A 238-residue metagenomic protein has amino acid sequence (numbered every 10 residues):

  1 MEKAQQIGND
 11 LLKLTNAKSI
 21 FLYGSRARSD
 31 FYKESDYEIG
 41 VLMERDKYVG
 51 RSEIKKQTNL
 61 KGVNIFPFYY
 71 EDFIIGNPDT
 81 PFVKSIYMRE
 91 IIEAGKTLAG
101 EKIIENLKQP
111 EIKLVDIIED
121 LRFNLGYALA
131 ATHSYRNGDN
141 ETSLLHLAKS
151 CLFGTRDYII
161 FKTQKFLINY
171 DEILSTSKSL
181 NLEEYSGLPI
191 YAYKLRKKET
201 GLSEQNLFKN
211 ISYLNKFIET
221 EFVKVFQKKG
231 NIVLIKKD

Functional and structural regions predicted by a protein language model:
M1-L12, A27-K33, R45-D238: Catalytic core of pol beta-like nucleotidyltransferases
A17-R26: Short gly/ser-rich loop at a beta-strand->alpha-helix junction or flexible surface loop bordering the NTP-binding
S35-Y37: An N-terminal structural lobe/cap that precedes and organizes the functional/catalytic core across diverse proteins
G40-E44: Short hydrophobic/aromatic beta-strand micro-patches that form the beta-sheet surface supporting nucleotide- or nucleic
